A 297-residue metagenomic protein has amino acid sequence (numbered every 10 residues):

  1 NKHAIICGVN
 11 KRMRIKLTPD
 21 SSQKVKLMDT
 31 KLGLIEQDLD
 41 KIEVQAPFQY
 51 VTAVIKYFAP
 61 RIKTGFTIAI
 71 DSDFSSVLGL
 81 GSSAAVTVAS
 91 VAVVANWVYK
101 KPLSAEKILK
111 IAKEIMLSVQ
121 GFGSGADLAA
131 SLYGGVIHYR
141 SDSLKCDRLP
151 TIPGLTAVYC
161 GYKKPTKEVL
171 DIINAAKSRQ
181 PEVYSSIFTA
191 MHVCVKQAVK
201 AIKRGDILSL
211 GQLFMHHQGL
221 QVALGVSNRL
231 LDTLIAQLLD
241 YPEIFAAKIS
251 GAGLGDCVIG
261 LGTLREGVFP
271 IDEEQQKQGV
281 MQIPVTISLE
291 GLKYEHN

Functional and structural regions predicted by a protein language model:
N1: Short, Gly/Pro- and small/polar-rich lid/capping loops
A4-C7, M13-P60, S76, V98-L103 (+3 more regions): C-terminal nucleotide
K11, L80-K101: DPxDG-like acidic metal-binding loop motif
G65-A69, A246: Residues at or immediately flanking beta-strands
I68-V77: N-terminal pre-triad scaffold of radical SAM enzymes
V91, V258-I259: Short hydrophobic alpha-helical segments that form membrane-spanning helices or hydrophobic packing faces of helical
G255: Glycine-rich ATP/GTP-binding catalytic cores of kinases/NTPases
